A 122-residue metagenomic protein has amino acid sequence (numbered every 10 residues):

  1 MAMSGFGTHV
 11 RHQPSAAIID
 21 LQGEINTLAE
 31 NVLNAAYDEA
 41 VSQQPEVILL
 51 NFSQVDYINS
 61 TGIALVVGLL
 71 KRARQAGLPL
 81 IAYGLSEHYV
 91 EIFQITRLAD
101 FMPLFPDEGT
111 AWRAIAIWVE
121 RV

Functional and structural regions predicted by a protein language model:
A2-A35, F52-Q54: STAS-typified acidic loop motif
G7, F101-P103: Conserved beta-strand segments of alpha/beta enzyme cores
G7-T8, V47, H88, A116: Short leucine-rich amphipathic alpha-helices used at interfaces
E24, E91, E108: Acidic-residue sensor for enzyme active/binding pockets
T27-F101: Amphipathic alpha-helical interaction surfaces in cytosolic regulatory modules
L104-V122: A charged, well-structured terminal subsegment
